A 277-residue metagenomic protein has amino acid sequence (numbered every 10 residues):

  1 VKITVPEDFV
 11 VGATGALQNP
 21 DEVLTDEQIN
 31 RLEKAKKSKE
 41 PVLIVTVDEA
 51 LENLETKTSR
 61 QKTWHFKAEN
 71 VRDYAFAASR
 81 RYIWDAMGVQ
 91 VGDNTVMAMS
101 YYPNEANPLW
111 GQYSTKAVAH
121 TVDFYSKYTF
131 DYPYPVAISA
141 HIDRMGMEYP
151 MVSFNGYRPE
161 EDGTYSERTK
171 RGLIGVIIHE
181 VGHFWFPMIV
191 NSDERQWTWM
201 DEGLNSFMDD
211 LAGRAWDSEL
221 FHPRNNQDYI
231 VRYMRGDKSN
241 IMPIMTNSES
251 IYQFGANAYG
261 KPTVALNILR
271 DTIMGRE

Functional and structural regions predicted by a protein language model:
K2, H179, L269-E277: Short, intrinsically disordered, charge-balanced linker/junction segments flanking boundaries in proteins
K2-I178, F207: Hydrophobic helix-coil surface modules that form long, contiguous segments used for peptide/substrate interaction
D93-M97, S153, I178-W185, R232-T246 (+1 more regions): Active-site-adjacent bridging/hinge elements
P103-Y113, E194-R195, Y252-G255, I268: Second-shell loop/turn segments in exported
D131-A140, D193-Q196, E219-H222, E277: Surface-exposed patches in mature extracellular/periplasmic domains of secreted proteins
V181-W197, L211, A215-D217: Catalytic Zn2+-binding segment of zinc metalloproteases
E202-V264, I268-I273: Acidic/His/Gly-enriched intrinsically disordered linker/tail segments that often contain short helix/coil "MoRF-like"
